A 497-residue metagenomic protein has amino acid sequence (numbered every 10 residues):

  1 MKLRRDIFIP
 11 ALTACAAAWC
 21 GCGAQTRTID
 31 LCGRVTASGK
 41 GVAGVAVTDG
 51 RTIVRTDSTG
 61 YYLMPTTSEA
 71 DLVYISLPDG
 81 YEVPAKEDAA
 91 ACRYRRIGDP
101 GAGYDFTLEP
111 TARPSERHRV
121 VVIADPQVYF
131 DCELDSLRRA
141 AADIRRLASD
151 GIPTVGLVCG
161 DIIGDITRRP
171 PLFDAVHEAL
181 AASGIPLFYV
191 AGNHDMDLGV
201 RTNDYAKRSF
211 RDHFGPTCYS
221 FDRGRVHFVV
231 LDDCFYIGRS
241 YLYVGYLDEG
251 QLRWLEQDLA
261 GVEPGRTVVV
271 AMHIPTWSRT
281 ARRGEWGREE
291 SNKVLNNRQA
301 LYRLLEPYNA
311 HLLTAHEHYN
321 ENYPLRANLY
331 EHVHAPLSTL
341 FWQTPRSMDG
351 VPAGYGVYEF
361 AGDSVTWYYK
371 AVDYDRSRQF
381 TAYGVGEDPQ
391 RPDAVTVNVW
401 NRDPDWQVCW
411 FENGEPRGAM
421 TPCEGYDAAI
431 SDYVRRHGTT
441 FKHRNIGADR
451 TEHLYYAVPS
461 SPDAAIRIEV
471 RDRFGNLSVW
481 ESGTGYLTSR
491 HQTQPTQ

Functional and structural regions predicted by a protein language model:
T26-D30, A37-S38, D79-P170, P462-A465 (+1 more regions): N-terminal active-site segment of His-dependent metallophosphoesterases
I29-C32, A37-R51, S68: Short, ordered, surface-exposed loop/turn motifs in non-cytosolic proteins
G33, T56-S68, F106, P416 (+1 more regions): Glycine-centered loop-to-beta-strand initiation motif
V42, L63-L72, G350: Short Pro-Gly-centered beta-turn/loop motif in secreted/extracellular proteins
A43, T48-P65, T421: Short, acidic Ser/Thr/Gly-rich low-complexity loop/linker segments typical of extracellular and cell-surface proteins
I53, S68-A85: A short, solvent-exposed beta-strand micro-motif common in secreted/extracellular proteins
P78-K86, A90-G98, R168-P264, E285-H311 (+2 more regions): Extended active-site neighborhood of metal-dependent phosphoesterases/phosphodiesterases
L329-N413, D449-E481: Binuclear metal-dependent phosphoesterase catalytic core
